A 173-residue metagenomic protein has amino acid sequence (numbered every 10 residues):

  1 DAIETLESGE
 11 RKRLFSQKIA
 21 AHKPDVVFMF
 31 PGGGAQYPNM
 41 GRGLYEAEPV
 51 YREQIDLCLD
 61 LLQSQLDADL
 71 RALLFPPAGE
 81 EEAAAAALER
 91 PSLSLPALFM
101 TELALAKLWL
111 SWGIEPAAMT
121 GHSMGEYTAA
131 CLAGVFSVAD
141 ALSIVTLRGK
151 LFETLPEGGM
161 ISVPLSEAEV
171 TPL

Functional and structural regions predicted by a protein language model:
D1-S8: Helix-enriched interaction subdomains in cytosolic or periplasmic regions, typified by TIR/SEFIR signaling/NADase cores
F15-L173: FabD-like malonyl-/acyl-CoA
